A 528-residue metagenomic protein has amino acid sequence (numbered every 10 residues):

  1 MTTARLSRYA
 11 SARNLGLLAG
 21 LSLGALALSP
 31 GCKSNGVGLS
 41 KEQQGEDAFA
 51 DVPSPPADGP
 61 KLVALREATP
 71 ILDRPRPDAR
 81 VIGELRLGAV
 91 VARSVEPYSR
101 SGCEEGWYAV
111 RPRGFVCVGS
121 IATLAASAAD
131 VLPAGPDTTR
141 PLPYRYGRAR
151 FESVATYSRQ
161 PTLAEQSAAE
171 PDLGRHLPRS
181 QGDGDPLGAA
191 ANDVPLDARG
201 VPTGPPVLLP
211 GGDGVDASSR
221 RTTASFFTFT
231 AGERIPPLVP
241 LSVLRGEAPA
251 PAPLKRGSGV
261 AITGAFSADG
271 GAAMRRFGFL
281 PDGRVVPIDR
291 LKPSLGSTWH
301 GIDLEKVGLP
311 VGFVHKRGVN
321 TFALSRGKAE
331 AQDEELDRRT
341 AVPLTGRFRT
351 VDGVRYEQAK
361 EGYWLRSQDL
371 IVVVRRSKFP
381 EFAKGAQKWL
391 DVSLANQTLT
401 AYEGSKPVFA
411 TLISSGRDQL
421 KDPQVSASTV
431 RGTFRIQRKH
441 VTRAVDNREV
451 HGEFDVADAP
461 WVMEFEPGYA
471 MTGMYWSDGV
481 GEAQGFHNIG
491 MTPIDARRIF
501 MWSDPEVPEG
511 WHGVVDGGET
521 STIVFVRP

Functional and structural regions predicted by a protein language model:
M1-A12: N-terminal secretory signal peptides that target proteins for export/translocation
L28-G31: C-terminal motif of bacterial Sec signal peptides marking the signal peptidase cleavage site
N35-L62, E105-R245, F279-G318, Q358-Q387: Boundary regions of SH3-family modules and the immediately adjacent low-complexity/disordered segments in eukaryotic
E46-G106, G259-I262: An N-terminus-focused feature that recognizes amino-terminal "leader" regions
R66-R76, P236-R245, G318-G327: Short, structured beta-strand/loop micro-motifs enriched in basic residues and often containing a Trp
R74-L87, V243-S258, S325-R338: SH3/SH3-like (including bacterial SH3b) beta-barrel domains that bind proline-rich motifs or cell-wall ligands
D333-E335, V342-R431: Cell wall/extracellular polymer interaction/catalysis modules
A383-G385, F409-L412, D418, P423-R431 (+1 more regions): Exported/periplasmic cell-wall-interacting domains
